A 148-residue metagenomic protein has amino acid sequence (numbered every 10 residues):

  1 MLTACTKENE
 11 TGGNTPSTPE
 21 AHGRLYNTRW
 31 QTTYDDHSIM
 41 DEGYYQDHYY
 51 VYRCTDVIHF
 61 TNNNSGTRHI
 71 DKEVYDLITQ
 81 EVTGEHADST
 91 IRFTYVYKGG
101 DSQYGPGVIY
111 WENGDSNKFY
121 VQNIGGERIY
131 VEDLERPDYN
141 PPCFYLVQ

Functional and structural regions predicted by a protein language model:
M1-L2, D56: A broad helix-preferring feature
L2-R29, P137-Q148: Bacterial Sec-dependent N-terminal signal peptides
E10-G13, Y45-D47, E81: Short, P/G- and charge-enriched loop/turn segments at secondary-structure junctions
E20, N27-N64: Short, solvent-exposed loop/hinge segments that bridge or flank secondary-structure elements
W30, I58-F60, Y110-W111, V131 (+1 more regions): Short beta-strand element of the conserved SAM-dependent methyltransferase core
H37-M40, T61-R136: Contiguous, well-ordered beta-strand patches that form the walls/edges of small beta-barrel/beta-sandwich domains
C54, Q103-G105, N140: Short loop/turn segments at connectors of secondary-structure elements within structured domains
